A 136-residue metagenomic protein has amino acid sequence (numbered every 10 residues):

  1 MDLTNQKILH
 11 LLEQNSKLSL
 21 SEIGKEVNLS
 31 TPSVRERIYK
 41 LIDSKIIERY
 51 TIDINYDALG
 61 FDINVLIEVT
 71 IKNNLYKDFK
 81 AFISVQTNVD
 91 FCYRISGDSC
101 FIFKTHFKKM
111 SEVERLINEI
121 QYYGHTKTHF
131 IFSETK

Functional and structural regions predicted by a protein language model:
M1-K136: A compositional/biophysical signature of low hydrophobicity enriched in polar/charged and small residues
